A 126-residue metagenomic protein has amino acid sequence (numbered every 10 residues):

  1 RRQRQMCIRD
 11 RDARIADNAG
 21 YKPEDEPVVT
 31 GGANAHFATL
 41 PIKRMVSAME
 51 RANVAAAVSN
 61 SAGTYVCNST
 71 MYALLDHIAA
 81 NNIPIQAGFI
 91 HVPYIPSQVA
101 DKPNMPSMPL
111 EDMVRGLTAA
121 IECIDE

Functional and structural regions predicted by a protein language model:
R1-I8: Short, small-residue-biased leader/transition segments that mark boundaries at the very start of proteins
R9-N82, V99-A100: Active-site-proximal helix/loop segments of hydrolytic enzymes
S69-C123: Active-site-adjacent mobile loop/cap segments within catalytic or ligand-binding domains
